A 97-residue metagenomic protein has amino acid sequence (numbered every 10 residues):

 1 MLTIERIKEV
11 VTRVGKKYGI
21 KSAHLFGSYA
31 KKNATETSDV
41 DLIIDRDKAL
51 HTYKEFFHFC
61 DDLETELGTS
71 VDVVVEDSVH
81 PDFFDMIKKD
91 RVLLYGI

Functional and structural regions predicted by a protein language model:
M1-S22, A30-E36, D47-I97: Catalytic core of pol beta-like nucleotidyltransferases
G27, D41: Conserved G/P- and acidic residue-centered "switch" motifs that form tight phosphate/ATP-binding loops in soluble
I43-D45: Short hydrophobic/aromatic beta-strand micro-patches that form the beta-sheet surface supporting nucleotide- or nucleic
